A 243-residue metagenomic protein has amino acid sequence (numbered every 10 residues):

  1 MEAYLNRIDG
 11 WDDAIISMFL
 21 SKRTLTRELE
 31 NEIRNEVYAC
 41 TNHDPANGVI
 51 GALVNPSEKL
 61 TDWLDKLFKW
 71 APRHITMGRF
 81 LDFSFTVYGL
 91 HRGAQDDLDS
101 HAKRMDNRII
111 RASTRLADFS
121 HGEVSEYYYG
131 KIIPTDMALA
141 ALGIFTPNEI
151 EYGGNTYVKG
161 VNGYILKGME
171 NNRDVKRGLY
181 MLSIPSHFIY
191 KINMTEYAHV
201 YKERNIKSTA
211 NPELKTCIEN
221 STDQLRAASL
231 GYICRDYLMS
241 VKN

Functional and structural regions predicted by a protein language model:
M1-N243: Family-specific signature for flavin-dependent thymidylate synthase
